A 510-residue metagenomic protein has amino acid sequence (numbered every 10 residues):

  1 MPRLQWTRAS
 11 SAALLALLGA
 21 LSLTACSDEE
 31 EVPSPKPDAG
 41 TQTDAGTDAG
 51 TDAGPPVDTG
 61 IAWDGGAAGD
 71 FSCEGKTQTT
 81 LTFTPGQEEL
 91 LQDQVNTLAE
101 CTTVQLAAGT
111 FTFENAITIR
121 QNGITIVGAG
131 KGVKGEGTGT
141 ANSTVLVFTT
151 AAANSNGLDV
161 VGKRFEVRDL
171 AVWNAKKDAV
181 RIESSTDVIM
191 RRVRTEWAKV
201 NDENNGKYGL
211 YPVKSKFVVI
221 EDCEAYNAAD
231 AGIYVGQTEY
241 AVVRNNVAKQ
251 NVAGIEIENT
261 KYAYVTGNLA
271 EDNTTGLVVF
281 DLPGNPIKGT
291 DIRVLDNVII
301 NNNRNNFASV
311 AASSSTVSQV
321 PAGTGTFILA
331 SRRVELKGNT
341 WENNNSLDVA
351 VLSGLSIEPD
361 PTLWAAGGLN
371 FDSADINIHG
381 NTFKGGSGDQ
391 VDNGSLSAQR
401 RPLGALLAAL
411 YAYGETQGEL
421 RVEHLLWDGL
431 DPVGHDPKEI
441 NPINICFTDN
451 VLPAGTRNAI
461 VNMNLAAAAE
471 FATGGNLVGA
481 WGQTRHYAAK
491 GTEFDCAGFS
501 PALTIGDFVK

Functional and structural regions predicted by a protein language model:
M1-T24: Sec-dependent bacterial lipoprotein signal peptides
L23-D70: Ser/Thr-rich, Pro/Gly/Ala-heavy low-complexity intrinsically disordered linkers and tails of secreted extracellular
I61, S72-T79, P361-T362, G368-F371 (+1 more regions): Acidic, glycine- and Ser/Thr-rich low-complexity intrinsically disordered tracts in extracellular/secreted proteins
F71-Q105: Acidic Gly/Asp/Thr-rich repetitive segments characteristic of extracellular carbohydrate-active and adhesion proteins
T77-E89, G123-K176, K199: Right-handed parallel beta-helix/beta-spiral solenoid domain characteristic of secreted/periplasmic
L91, E114, A141-D159, N174-R181 (+8 more regions): Extracellular beta-strand/beta-solenoid scaffold signature
L91-T97, T112-Q121, E136, V160-G162 (+2 more regions): Short, T/G/N/S-enriched strand-turn elements that build extracellular solenoid repeat scaffolds
T125-K131, K163-N174, T186-K199, K216-A231 (+6 more regions): Right-handed parallel beta-helix
